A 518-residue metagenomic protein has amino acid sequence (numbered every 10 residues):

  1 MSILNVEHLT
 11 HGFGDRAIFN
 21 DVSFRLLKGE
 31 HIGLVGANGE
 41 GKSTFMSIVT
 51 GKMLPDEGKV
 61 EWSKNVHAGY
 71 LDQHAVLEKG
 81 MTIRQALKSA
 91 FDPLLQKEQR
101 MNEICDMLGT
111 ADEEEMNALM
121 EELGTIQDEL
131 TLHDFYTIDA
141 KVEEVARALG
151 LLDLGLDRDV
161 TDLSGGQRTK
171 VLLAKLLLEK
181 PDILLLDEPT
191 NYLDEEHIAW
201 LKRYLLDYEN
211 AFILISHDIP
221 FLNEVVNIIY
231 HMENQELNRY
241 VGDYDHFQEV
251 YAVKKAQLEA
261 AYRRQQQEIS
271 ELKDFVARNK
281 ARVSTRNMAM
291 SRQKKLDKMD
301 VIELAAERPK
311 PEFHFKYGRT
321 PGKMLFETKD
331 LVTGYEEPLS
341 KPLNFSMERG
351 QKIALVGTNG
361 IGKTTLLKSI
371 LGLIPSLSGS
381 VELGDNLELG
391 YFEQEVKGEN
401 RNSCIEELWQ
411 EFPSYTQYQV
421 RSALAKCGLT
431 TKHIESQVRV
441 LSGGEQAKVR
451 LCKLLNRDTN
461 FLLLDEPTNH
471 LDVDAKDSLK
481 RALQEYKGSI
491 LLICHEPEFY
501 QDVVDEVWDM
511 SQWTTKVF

Functional and structural regions predicted by a protein language model:
M1-A260, P309, G318-F518: ABC ATP-binding cassette signature C-motif
V250-A305: Intracellular alpha-helical coupling/juxtamembrane segments of multi-pass membrane proteins
F313-F315: Post-kinase regulatory C-tail/linker adjacent to protein kinase catalytic domains
